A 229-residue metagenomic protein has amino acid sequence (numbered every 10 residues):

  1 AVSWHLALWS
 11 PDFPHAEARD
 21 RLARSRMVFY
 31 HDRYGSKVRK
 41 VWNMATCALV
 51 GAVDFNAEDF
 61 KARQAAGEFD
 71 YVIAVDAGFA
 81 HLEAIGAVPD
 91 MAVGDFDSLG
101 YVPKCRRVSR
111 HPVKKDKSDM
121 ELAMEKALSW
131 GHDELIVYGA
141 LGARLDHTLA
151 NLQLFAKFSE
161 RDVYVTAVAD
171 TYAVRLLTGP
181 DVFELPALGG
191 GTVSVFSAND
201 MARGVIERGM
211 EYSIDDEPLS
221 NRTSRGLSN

Functional and structural regions predicted by a protein language model:
A1-V41: Short, compositionally biased pre-sequence/patch detector
N43-Y101: N-terminal beta-strand-loop-alpha-helix module at the start of alpha/beta ligand-binding or catalytic domains
V50, I73-D76, G94, S109-R110 (+2 more regions): General beta-strand structural signal in soluble alpha/beta enzymes
V108-W130: Short phosphate-binding loop-to-helix
L145-A156: Short Gly/Thr/Asp-enriched flexible loops that form oxyanion-binding sites at enzyme active sites
K157-A173: Short, acidic/small-residue loops that bind anionic groups at enzyme active sites
Y172, L177-N229: Long, charged alpha-helical interface segments
